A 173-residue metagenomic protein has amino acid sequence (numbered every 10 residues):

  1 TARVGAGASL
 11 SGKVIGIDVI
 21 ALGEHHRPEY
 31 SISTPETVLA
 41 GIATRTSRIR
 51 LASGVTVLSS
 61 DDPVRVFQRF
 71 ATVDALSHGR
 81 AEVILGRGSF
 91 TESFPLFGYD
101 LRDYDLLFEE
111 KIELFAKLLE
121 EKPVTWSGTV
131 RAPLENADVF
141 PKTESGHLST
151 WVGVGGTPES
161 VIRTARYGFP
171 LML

Functional and structural regions predicted by a protein language model:
T1-A52: N-terminal beta1-alpha1-beta2 module of alpha/beta enzyme domains
T1-V19, V57, F140-S145, G153 (+1 more regions): Proteins with a high burden of low-complexity, intrinsically disordered sequence enriched in S/T/G/P/A and R, requiring
V19-I20, L51, A81-V83, L171-M172: Hydrophobic residues within beta-strands of alpha/beta enzymes
G23, G54, I84-G86: Structural motif
A52-S60: The substrate-binding groove and active-site-proximal loops of carbohydrate-active enzymes, especially glycoside
S59-F169: Internal, glycine-rich beta/alpha segment that forms the wall or movable "lid" of small-molecule/cofactor binding
